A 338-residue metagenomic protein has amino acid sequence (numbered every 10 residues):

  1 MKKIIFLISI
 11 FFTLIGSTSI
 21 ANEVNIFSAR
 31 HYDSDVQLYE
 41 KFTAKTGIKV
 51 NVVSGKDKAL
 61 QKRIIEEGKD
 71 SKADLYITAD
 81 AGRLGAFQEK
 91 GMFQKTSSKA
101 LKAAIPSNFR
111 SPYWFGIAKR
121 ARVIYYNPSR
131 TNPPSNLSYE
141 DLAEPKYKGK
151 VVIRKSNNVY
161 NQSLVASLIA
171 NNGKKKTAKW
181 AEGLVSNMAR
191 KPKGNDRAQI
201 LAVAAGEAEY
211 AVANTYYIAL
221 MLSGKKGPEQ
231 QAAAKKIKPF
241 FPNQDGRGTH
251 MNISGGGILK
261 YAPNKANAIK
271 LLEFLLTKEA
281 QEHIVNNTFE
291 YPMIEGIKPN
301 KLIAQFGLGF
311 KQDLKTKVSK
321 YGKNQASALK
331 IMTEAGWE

Functional and structural regions predicted by a protein language model:
G16-A21: Sec/Tat signal peptide C-region and signal peptidase I cleavage site
N22-A86: Early extracytoplasmic/lumenal segment of secretory-pathway proteins
F27-R30, Y126-P128, K148-N172, V185-M188 (+1 more regions): Short beta-strand->loop
S71-Y76, Q94-I124, P128, E140 (+1 more regions): A structural signal for short loop-to-beta-strand junctions that line the ligand-binding cleft of periplasmic/secreted
V123-R130, A166, N243, M251-N264 (+1 more regions): A bilobed periplasmic-binding-protein/Venus flytrap-type ligand-binding module shared by bacterial periplasmic
S167, N172-P242: Ligand-binding pocket segment of bilobal, Venus flytrap-like solute-binding proteins
S254-K315: Mature extracytoplasmic/periplasmic domains
K301-E338: Extracellular/periplasmic bilobal clamshell ligand-binding domains
